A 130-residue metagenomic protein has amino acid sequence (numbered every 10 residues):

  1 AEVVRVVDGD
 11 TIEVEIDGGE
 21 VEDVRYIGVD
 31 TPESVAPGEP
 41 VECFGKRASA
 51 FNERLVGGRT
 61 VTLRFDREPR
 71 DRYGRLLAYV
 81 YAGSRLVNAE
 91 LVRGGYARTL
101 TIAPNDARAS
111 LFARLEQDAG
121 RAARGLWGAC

Functional and structural regions predicted by a protein language model:
A1-C130: Small beta-barrel nucleic-acid-binding modules, primarily SNase/OB-fold domains and secondarily Tudor-like barrels
